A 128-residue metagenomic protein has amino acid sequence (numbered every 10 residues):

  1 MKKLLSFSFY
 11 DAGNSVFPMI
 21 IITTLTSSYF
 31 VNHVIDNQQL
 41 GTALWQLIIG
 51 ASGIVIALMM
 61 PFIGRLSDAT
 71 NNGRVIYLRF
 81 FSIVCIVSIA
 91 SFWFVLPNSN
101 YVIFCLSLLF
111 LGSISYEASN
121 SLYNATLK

Functional and structural regions predicted by a protein language model:
M1-G53: Helix-loop boundary and gating motifs at the non-cytosolic
I21, T42-S67, C85-S88: Central cavity-lining transmembrane alpha-helices of secondary-active solute carriers, predominantly the Major
I21-I22, M59, I103, S119: Residue-level signal for transmembrane alpha-helical positions in Major Facilitator Superfamily
I22-T26, I86, Y123: Hydrophobic/aromatic residues in alpha-helical transmembrane segments
I35, V95-P97, L127: Short helix-capping/hinge motifs at transmembrane helix termini and TM-loop junctions
S67-V84: Cytoplasmic membrane-interface "Motif A"-like loop-to-helix N-cap segments of 12-TM Major Facilitator Superfamily
F81-S119: Hydrophobic core of transmembrane alpha-helices in multi-pass small-molecule transporters, especially MFS/SLC-type
Y116-K128: Intracellular juxtamembrane helix-capping segments at the cytosolic ends of symmetry-related transmembrane helices
